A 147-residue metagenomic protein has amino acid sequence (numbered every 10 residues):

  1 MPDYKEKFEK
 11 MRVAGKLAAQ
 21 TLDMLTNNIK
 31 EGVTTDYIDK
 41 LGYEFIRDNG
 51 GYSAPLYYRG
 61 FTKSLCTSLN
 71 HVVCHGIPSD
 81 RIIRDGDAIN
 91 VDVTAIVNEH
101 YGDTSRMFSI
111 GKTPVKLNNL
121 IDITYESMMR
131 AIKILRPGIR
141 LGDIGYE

Functional and structural regions predicted by a protein language model:
M1-E147: Active-site neighborhoods and metal-handling regions in enzymes and metal-associated proteins
